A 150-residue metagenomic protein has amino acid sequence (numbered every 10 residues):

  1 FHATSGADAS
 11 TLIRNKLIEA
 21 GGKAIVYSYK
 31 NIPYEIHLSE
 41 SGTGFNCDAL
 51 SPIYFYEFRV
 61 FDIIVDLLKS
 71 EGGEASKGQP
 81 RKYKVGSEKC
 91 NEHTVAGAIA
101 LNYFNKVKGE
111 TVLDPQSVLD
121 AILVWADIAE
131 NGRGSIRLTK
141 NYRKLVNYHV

Functional and structural regions predicted by a protein language model:
H2-V85: Long, low-complexity, charged/polar intrinsically disordered regions in eukaryotic proteins
S10, R14-N15, A96, E110 (+2 more regions): Intrinsically disordered, low-complexity regions
I25-V26, K82, C90, L101 (+1 more regions): Intrinsically disordered, low-complexity, compositionally biased regions/tails
K77, I128-I136: Short, solvent-exposed secondary-structure capping/transition elements
G86-D114: Short helix-coil junctions and helix-kink-helix linkers
K108-W125, E130: Short amphipathic alpha-helical interaction segments
G134-V150: Short, cationic-aromatic polyanion-contact patches
